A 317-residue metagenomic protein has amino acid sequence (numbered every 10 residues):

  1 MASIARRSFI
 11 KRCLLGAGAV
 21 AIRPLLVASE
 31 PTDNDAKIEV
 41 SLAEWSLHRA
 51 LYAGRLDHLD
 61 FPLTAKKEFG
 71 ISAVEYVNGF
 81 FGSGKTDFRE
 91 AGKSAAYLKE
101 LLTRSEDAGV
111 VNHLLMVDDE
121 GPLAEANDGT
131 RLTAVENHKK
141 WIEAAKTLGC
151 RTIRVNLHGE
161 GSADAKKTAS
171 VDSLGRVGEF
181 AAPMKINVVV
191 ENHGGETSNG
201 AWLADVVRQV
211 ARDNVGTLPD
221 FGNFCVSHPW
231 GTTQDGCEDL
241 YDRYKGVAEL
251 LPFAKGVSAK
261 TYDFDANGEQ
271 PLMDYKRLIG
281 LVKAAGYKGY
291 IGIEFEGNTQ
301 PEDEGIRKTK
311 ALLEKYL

Functional and structural regions predicted by a protein language model:
A2, S8-A28: N-terminal export signals
P24-G54: C-terminal segment of N-terminal export signals and the immediately downstream linker at the start of the mature
L42, A65, S105, A145 (+5 more regions): Conserved, mostly hydrophobic/aromatic
W45-L56, D119, G129-T130, V226-G236: Acidic/histidine-rich helix-loop elements that form or flank divalent-metal/phosphate-binding sites at the catalytic
Y52-K67, R131-E143, D239-V247, Y275: Short, acidic/polar
R55, A73-V74, V171-G280: Acidic/histidine-rich catalytic cores of soluble enzymes
K67-G175, A182-N187, D213, N223 (+4 more regions): Structural motif corresponding to the early beta-alpha repeats
D303-L317: C-terminal helical cap(s) of enzyme catalytic domains, especially alpha/beta-barrels
